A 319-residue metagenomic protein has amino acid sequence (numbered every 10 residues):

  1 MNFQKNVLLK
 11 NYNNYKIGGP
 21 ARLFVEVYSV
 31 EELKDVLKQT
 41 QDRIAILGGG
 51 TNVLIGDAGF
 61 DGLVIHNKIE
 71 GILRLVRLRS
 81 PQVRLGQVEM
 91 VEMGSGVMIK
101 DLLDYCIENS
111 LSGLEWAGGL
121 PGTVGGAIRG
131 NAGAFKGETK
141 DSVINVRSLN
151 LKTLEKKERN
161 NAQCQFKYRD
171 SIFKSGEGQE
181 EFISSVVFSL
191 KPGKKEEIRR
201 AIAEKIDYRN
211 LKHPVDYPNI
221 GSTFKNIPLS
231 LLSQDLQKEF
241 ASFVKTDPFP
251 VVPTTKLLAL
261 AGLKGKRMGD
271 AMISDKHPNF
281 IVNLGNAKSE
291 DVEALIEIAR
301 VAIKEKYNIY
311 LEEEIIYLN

Functional and structural regions predicted by a protein language model:
M1-F135: Anion-binding (especially nucleotide phosphate/pyrophosphate-binding) glycine-rich loop and adjoining beta-alpha core
Q4, N11, V53, T153-D291 (+1 more regions): Phosphate/pyrophosphate- and phosphate-bearing ligand-binding catalytic cores of soluble enzymes
V88-M90, G94, I99-K100, G113 (+1 more regions): Contiguous, small/hydrophobic- and glycine-enriched helical/loop subdomains that border and often "cap" functional
I107, G118, G125-T139, N150-L151 (+4 more regions): Core subunits and conserved enzymes of cellular information-processing and envelope-translocation systems across
I303: Conserved ATP-binding N-box helix of the HATPase_c
